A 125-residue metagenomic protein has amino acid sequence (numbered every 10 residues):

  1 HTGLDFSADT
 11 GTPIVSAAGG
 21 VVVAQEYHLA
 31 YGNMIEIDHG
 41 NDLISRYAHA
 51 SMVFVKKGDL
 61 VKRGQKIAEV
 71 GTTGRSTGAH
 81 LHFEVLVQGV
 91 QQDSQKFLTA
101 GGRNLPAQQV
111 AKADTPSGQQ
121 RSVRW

Functional and structural regions predicted by a protein language model:
H1-W125: Catalytic cores of peptidoglycan-degrading enzymes
